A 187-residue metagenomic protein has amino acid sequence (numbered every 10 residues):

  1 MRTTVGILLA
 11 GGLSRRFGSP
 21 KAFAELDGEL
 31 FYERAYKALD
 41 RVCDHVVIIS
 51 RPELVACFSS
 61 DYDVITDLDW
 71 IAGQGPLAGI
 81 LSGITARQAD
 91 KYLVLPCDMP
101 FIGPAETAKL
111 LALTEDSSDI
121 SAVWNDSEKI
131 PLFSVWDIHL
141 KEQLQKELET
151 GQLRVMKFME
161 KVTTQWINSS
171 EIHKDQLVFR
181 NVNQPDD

Functional and structural regions predicted by a protein language model:
M1-Q152, E160-L177: Nucleotide and nucleotide-moiety/phosphate-recognizing core
F158-K161, Q184: A short, conserved alpha-helix in the catalytic core of glycosyltransferases
N181-D187: Acidic, Mg2+-coordinating catalytic module of metal-dependent nucleases/exonucleases that use a two-metal-ion mechanism
